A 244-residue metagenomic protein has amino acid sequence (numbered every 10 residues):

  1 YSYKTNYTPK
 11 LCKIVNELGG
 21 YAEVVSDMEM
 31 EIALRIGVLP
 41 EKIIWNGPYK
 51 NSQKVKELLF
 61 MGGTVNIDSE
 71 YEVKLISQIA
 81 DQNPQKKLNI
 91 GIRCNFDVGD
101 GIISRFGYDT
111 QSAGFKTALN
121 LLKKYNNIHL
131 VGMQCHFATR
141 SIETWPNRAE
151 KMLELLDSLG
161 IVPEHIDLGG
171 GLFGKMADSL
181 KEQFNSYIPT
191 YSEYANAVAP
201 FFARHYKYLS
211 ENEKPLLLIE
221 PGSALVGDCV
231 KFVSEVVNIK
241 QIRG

Functional and structural regions predicted by a protein language model:
Y1-H165, G174, F201, H205-Y206 (+1 more regions): Active-site-proximal beta-alpha core segment in soluble small-molecule metabolic enzymes
A138-G244: C-terminal active-site-proximal or functional interface alpha/beta core segments in diverse enzymes
